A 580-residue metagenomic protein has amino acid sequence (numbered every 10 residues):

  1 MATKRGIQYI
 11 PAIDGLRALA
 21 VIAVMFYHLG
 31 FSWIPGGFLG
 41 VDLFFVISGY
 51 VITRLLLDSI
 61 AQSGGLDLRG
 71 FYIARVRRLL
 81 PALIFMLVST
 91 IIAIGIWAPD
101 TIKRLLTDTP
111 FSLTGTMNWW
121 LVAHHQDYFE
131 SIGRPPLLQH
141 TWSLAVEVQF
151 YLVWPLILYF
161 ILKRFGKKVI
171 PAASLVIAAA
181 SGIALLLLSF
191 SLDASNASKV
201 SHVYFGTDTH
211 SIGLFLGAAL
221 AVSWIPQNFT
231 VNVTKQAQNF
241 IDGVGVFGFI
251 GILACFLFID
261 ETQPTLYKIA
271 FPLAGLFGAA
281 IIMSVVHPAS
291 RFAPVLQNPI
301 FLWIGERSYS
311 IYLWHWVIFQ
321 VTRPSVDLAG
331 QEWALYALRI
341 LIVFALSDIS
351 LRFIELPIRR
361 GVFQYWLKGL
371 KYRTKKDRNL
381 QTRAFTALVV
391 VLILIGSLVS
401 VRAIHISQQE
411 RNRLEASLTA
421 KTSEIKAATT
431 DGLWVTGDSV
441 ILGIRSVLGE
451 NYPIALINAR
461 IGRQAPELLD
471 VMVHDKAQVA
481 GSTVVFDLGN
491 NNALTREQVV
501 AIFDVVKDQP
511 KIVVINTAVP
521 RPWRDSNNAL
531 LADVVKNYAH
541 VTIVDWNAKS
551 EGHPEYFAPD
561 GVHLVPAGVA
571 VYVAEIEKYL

Functional and structural regions predicted by a protein language model:
A2-I13, L19-A403: Hydrophobic membrane-embedded alpha-helices and membrane-water interface caps/short interhelical or interfacial loops
F45, G70, S112-T114, W434-V435 (+4 more regions): Structural recognition of the beta-strand scaffold that forms the well-ordered cores of secreted hydrolase catalytic
T109, N451-Y452, D508, N537-A539: Short, structured coil segments at secondary-structure junctions
I241, F301, R445, V499-D504 (+1 more regions): Short amphipathic alpha-helical segments and helix-helix/interface helices
I259, D327-A329, F344, R352 (+8 more regions): Extracellular/periplasmic envelope-modification machinery, especially enzymes that add or remove acyl/ester groups on
G481-E497, V505-D508: Mid-length scaffold segments of soluble, non-membrane domains
I502-A529: Active-site segments of SGNH/GDSL-like serine hydrolases that catalyze O-acetyl group transfer/hydrolysis on lipids
E555-A558: Thiol/disulfide oxidoreductase modules built on the thioredoxin-like
